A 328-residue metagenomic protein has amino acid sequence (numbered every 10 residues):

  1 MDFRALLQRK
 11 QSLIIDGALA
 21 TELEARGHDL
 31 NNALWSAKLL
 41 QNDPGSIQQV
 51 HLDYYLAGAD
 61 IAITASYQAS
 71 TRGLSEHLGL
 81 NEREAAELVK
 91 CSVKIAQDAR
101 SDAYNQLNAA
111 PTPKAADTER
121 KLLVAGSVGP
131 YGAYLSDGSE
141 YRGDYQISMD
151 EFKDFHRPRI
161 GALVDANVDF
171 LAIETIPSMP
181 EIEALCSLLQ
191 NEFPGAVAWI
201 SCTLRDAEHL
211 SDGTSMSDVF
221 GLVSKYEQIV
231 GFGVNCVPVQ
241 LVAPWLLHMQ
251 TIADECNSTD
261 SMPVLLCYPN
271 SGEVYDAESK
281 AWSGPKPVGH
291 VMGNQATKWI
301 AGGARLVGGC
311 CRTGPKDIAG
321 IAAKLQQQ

Functional and structural regions predicted by a protein language model:
M1-Q328: Domain-level signal for soluble alpha/beta catalytic cores
